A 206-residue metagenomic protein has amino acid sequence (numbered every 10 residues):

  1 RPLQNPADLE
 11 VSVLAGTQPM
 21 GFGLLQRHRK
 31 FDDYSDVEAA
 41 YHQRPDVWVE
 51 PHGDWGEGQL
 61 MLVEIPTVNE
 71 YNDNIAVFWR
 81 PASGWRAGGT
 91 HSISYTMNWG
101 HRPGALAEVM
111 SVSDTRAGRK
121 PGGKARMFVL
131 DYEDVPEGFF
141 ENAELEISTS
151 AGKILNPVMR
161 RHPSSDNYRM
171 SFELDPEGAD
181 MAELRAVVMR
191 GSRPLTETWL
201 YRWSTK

Functional and structural regions predicted by a protein language model:
R1-S92, N98: A contiguous, surface-exposed recognition patch within enzymatic or periplasmic domains that forms
H91-A143: C-terminal structural cap/anchor segments
R126, S164-E173: Aromatic sugar-binding surface patches on proteins that engage polysaccharides or sugar-phosphate polymers
L145-L155, G191: Change "in extracellular beta-sheet-rich domains … of secreted and cell-surface proteins" to "in beta-sheet-rich domains
I154-S164: Solvent-exposed serine/threonine-rich low-complexity stretches and specific carbohydrate-binding patches
D175-A179: Short, surface-exposed loop/turn segments at beta-strand-coil junctions that are enriched for proline with nearby
D180-R190: Short, aromatic- and glycine-rich surface loops/edge beta-strands on solvent-exposed regions
R193-K206: Short beta-strand elements
